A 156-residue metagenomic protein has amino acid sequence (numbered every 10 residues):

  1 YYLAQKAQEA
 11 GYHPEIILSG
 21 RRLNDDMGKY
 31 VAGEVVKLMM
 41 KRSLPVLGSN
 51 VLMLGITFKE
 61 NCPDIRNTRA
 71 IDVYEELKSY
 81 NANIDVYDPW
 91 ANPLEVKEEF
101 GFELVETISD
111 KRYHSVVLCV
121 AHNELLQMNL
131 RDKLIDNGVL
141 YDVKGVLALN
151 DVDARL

Functional and structural regions predicted by a protein language model:
Y1-L156: Structural/interface elements that position substrates and couple domains in central-metabolism enzymes
